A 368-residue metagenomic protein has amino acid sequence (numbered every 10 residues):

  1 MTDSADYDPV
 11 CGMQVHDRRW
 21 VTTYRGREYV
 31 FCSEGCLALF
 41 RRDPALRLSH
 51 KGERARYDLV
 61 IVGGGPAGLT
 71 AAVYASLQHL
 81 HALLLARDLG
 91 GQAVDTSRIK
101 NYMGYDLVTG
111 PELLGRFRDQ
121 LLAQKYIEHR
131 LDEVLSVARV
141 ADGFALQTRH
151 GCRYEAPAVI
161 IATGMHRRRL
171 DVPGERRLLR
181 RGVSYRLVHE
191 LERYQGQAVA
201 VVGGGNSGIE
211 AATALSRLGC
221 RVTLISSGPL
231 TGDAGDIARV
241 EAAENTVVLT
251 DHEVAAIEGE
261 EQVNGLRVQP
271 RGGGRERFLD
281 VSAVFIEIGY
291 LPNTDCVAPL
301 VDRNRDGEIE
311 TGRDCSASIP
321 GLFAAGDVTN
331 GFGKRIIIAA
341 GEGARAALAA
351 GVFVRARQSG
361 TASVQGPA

Functional and structural regions predicted by a protein language model:
S4, G12, W20-D58, G115-R116: Extreme N-terminal leader/targeting segments of oxidoreductases
D8: Short cysteine-rich clusters marking metal-coordination/redox-active sites
A45-L46, H50-R56, M165-T213, L218 (+1 more regions): Glycine-rich dinucleotide-binding loop and its adjacent helix/turn
R54-Q124, I209-A234: Beta1-alpha1 glycine-rich phosphate/pyrophosphate-binding loop at the start of Rossmann-like nucleotide-binding domains
G63, A156, A162-T163, R169-D171 (+4 more regions): Short, well-ordered coil/turn residues at beta-beta hairpins and beta-strand->alpha-helix junctions within
L114-G115, L121-T148, R153-A156, S216-R313 (+1 more regions): A Rossmann-like FAD-binding core segment of flavoenzymes
D171, R177-R193, I286-I338, V352: FAD-site-proximal beta/loop scaffold in flavoenzymes
A211, I319, A325-A368: A conserved FAD-binding loop/helix module that cradles the flavin
